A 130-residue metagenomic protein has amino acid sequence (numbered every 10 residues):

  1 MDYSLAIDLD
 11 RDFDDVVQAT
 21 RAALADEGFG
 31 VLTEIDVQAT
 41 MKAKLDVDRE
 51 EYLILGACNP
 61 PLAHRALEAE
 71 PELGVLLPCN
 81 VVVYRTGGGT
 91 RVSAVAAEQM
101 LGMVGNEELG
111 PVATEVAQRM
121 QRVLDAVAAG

Functional and structural regions predicted by a protein language model:
M1-E27, A129: Terminal, regulation- and interaction-focused segments at domain boundaries
R21, Q38-A39, Q121: Short glycine-/small-residue-rich flexible loop motifs, especially phosphate/cofactor-binding loops
D26, A43-K44, A126: Residues at alpha-helix termini
G30, D36-V82: Compact, glycine-rich, soluble single-domain proteins
N80-N106: Beta-strand/loop substructures that line and gate deep hydrophobic ligand-binding cavities in soluble
M103-G130: Well-ordered alpha/beta subsegment
